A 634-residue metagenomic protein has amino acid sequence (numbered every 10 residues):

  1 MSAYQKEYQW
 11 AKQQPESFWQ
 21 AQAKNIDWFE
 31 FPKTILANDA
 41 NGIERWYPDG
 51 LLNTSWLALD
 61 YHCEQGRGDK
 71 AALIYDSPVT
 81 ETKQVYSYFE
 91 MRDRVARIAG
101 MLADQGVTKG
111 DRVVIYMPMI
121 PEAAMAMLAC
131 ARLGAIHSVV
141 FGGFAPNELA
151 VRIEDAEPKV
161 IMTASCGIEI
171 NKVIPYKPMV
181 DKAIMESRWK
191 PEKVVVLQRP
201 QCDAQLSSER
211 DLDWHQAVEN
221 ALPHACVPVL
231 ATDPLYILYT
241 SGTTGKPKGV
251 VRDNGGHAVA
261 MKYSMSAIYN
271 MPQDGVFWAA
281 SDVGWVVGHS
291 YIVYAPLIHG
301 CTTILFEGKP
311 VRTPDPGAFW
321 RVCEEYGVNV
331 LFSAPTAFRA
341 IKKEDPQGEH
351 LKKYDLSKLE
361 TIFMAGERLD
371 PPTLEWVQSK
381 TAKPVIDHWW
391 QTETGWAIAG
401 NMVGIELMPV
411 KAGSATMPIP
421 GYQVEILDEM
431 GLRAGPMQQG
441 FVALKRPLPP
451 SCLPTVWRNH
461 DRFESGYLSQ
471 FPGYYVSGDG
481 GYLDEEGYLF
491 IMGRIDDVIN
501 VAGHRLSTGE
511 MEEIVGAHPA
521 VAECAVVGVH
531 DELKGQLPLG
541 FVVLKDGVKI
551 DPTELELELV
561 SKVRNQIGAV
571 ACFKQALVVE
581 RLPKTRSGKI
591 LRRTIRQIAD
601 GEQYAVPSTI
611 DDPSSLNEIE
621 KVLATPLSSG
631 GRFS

Functional and structural regions predicted by a protein language model:
S55, L73-L128, A145-A150, L206-Q216 (+1 more regions): Conserved AMP-binding/adenylate-forming core of the ANL superfamily
D69-A71, V194-C202, L206-Y239, K246 (+3 more regions): Conserved pre-ATP/AMP-binding loop-to-beta segment of ANL
L128, R132-Q216, P335: Structural core segment of the AMP-binding/adenylate-forming
V140-C166, V180, E324, L331 (+7 more regions): AMP-binding/adenylate-forming catalytic core of the ANL superfamily
E192-Q198, L533, N565-I590, E602-L627: AMP-binding/adenylate-forming catalytic domain of the ANL superfamily
A258-V276, V286-N329, K343-E349: Conserved AMP-binding/adenylation subdomain of ANL enzymes
C301, N329-S333, K343-P409, Q423 (+1 more regions): Gly/Ser/Thr-rich phosphate-binding loop
M417-G421, L432-Y467, L506, Q603-Y604: Conserved ATP/PPi-binding loop(s) of AMP-dependent carboxylate-activating enzymes
